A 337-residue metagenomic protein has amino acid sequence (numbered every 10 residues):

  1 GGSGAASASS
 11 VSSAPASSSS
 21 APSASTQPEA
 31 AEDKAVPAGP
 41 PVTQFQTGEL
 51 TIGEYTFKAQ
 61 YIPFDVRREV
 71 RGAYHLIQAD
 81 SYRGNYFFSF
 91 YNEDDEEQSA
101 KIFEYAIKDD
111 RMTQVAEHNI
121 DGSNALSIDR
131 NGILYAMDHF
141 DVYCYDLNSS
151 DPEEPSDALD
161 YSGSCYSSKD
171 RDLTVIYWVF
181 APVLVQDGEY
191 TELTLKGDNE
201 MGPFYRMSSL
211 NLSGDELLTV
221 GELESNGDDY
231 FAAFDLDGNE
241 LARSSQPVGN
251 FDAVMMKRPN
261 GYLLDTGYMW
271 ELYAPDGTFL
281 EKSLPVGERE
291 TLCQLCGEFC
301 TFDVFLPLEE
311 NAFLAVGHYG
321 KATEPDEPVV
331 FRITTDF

Functional and structural regions predicted by a protein language model:
G2-R68: N-terminal, intrinsically disordered, polar/charged segments of Gram-positive cell-envelope systems that serve as
Q60-V70, R111-H118, D151-Y161, E189-M201 (+3 more regions): A short beta-strand motif characteristic of beta-propeller blades
R67-N92: Beta-strand-rich domains and repeat architectures in extracellular enzymes and scaffolds, especially beta-propellers
G72-D80, I120-R130, D160-R171, E200-L212 (+2 more regions): Repeated scaffold domains used in trafficking and secretory/extracellular systems, primarily beta-propellers
G84-N92, A125-I128, G132-D138, D172-W178 (+4 more regions): Short beta-strand elements that form the blades of beta-propeller/WD-repeat-like and other beta-sheet-rich scaffold
E96-F103, D141-Y145, V179-L184, N226-A232 (+2 more regions): Structural motif
A106-D110, D146-S150, Q186-E189, D235-N239 (+2 more regions): Short loop/turn segments that connect beta-strands within beta-propeller blades
D303-F337: Blade-level signature of beta-propeller repeat domains, shared across WD40, Kelch, NHL, RCC1 and BNR/Asp-box propellers
